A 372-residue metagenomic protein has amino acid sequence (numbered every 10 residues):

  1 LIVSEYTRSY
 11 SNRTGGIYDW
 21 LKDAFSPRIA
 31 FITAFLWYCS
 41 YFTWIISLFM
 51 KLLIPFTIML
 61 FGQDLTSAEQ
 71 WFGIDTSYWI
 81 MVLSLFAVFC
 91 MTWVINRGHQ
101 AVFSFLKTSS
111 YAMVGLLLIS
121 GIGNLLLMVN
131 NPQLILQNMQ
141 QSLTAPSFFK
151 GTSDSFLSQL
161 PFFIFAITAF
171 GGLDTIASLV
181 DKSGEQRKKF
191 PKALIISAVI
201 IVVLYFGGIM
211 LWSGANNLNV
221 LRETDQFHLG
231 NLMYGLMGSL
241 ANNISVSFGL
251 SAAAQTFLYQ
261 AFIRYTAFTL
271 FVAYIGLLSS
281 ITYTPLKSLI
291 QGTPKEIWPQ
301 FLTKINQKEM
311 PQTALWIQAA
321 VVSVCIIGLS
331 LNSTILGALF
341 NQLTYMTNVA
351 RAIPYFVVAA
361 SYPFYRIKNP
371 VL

Functional and structural regions predicted by a protein language model:
L1-S9, R13-S84, V88, T92 (+2 more regions): Hydrophobic transmembrane alpha-helices that form the core helical bundles of multi-pass secondary transporters
T7-R8, I32, F86-A112, T175-Q186 (+1 more regions): Membrane-water interface regions at transmembrane-helix termini and the short interhelical loops of multi-pass membrane
D19, V199-L278, W298-Q342: TM-loop-TM module centered on a large, flexible mid-protein loop between adjacent transmembrane helices in multi-pass
K22, M50-W79, Y111, V180-Q186 (+2 more regions): Helix-loop-helix connectors at the membrane interface of multi-pass transporters/channels
I32, L36-C39, V82-W93, T108-I122 (+7 more regions): Lipid-exposed faces of alpha-helical membrane segments in multi-pass integral membrane proteins
L36-K51, T175-L179, F257-Q300, Y355-Y362: Membrane-helix boundary/coupling elements in multi-pass transport proteins
S67-W71, T108-Q255, R264: Helix-loop-helix junctions that connect adjacent transmembrane segments in multi-pass membrane transporters
S77-W79, M91, I305-K308, A352-L372: C-terminal membrane-solvent junction of multi-pass transporters and transport-like membrane proteins
